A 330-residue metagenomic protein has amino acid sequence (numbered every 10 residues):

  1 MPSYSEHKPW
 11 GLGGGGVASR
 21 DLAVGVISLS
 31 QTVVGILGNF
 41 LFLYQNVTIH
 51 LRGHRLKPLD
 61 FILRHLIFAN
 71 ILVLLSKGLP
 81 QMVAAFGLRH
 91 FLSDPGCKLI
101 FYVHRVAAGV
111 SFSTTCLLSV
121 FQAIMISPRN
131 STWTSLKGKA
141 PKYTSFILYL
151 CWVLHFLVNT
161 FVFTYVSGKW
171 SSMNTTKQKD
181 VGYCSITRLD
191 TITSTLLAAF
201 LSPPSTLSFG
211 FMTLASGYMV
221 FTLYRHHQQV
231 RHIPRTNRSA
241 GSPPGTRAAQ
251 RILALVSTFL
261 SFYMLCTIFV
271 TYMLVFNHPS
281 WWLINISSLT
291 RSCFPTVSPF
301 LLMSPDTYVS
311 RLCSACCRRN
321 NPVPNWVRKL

Functional and structural regions predicted by a protein language model:
M1-L330: Transmembrane helical core of 7TM receptor-like proteins
